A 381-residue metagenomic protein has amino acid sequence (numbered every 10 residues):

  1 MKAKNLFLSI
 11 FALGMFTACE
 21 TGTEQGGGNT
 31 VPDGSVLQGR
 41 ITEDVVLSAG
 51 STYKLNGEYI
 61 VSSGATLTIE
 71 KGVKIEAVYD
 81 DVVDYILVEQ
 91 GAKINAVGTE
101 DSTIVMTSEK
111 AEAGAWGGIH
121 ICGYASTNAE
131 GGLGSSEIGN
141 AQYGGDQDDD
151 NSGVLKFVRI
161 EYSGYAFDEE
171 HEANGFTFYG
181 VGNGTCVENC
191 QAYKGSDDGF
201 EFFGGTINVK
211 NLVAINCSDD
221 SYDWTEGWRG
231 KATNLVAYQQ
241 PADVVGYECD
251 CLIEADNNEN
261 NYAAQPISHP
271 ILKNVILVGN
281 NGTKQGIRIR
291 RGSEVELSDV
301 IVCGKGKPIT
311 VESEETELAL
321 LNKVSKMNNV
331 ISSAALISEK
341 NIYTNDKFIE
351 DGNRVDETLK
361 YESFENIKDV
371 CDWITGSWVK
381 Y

Functional and structural regions predicted by a protein language model:
M1-N5: Positively charged n-region of N-terminal signal peptides that target proteins for export
F7-I10: Sec-dependent N-terminal signal peptides
M15-A18: C-terminal motif of bacterial Sec signal peptides marking the signal peptidase cleavage site
T23-L67, V78-K93, G98, T107-D197 (+2 more regions): Extracellular beta-rich repeat passengers
K74-I75: Short active-site-proximal "capping" loops at secondary-structure junctions
S102-T103: Glycine-rich loop(s) and the adjacent beta-strand/alpha-helix scaffold that form part
